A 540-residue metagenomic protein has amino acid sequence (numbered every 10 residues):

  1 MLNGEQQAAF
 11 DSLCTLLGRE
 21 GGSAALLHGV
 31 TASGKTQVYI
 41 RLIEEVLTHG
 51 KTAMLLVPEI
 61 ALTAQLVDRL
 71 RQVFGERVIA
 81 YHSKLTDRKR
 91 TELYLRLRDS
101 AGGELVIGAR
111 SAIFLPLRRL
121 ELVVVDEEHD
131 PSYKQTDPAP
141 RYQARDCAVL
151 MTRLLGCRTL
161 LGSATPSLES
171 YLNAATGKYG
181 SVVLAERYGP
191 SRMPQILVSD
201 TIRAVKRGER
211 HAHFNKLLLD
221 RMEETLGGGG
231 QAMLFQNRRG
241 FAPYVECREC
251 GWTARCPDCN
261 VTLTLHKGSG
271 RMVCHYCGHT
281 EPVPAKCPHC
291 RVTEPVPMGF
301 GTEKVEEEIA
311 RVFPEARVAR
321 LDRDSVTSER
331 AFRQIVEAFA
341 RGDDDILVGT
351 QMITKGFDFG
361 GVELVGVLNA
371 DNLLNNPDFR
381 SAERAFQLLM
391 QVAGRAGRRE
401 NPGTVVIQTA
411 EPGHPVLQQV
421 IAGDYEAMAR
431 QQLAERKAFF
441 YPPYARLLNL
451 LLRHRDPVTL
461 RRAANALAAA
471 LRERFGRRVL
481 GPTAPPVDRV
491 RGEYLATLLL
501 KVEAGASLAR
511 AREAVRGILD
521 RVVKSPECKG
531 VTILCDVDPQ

Functional and structural regions predicted by a protein language model:
M1, R489-K501, V537-Q540: Short, low-order "capping/linker" segments at domain edges
M1-D11, G21-R461, A469, P485-P486 (+3 more regions): Inter-lobe coupling/hinge segments of SF2-like helicase ATPases
A463-A469, R510-R521: Short amphipathic alpha-helices in soluble, non-transmembrane regions that often serve as interface/regulatory elements
F475-P485, E527-V537: Short beta-strand elements
G476, V490-Y494, A506, V522-V523: Nucleotide-binding motor/catalytic cores of P-loop/tubulin-like NTPases across gene-expression machines
